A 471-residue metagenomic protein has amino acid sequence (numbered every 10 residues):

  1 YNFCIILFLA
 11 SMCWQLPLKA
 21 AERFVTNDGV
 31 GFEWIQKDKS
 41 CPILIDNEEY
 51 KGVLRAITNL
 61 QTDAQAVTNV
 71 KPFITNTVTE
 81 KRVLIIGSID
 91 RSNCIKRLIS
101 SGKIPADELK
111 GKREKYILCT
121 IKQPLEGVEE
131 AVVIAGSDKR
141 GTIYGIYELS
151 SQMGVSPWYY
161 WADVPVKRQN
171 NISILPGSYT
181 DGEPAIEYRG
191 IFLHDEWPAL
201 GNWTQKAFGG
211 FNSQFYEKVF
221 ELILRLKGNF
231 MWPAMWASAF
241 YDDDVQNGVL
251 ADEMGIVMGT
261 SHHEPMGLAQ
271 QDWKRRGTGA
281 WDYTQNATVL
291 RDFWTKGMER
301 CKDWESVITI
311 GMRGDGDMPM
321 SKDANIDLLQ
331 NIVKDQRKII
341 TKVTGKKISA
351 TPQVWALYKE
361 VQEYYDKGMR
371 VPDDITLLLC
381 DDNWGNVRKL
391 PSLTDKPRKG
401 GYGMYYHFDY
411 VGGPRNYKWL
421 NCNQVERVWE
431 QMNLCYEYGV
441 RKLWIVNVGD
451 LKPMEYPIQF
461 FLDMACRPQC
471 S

Functional and structural regions predicted by a protein language model:
Y1-E22: Bacterial Sec-dependent N-terminal signal peptides
A20-E183: Contiguous, structured surface segment used for ligand recognition
E49, V133-G136, H194-S213, G228-A239 (+4 more regions): The substrate-binding groove and active-site-proximal loops of carbohydrate-active enzymes, especially glycoside
I89-S92, V128-P165, D242-L268, D272-R300: Hydrophobic or amphipathic alpha-helical targeting/insertion segments
W158-G209, Q214-A234, G400-G403: An acidic-aromatic substrate-binding cleft motif
V166-I174, W236, D242-E253, T278-K399: Gly/Pro-rich turn-and-neighbor structural signature
G209-W236, Q246, M254-G259, D303 (+1 more regions): Catalytic domains of carbohydrate-active enzymes, especially glycoside hydrolases
L224, N229-W232, S238, L379-G385 (+1 more regions): Structured mid-domain segments that build the active-site/substrate or prosthetic-cofactor binding neighborhood
